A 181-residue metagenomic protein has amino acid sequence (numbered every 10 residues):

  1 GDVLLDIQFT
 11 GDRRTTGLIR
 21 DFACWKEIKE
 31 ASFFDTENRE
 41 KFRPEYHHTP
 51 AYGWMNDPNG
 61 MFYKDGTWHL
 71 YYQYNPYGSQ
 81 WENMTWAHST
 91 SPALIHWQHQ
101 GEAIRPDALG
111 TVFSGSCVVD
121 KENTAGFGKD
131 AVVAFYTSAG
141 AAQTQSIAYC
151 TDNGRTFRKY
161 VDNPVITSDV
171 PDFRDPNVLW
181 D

Functional and structural regions predicted by a protein language model:
G1-S32: Extracellular glycan-associated modules
E27-D181: Beta-rich carbohydrate-recognition and catalytic domains
